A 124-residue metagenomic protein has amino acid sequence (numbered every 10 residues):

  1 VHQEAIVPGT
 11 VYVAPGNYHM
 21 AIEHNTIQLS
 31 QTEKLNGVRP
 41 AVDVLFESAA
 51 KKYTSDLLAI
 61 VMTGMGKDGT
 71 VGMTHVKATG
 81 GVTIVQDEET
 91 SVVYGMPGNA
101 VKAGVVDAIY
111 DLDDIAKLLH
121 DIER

Functional and structural regions predicted by a protein language model:
V1-R124: Conserved acid/base catalytic micro-environments in cytosolic active-site loops
